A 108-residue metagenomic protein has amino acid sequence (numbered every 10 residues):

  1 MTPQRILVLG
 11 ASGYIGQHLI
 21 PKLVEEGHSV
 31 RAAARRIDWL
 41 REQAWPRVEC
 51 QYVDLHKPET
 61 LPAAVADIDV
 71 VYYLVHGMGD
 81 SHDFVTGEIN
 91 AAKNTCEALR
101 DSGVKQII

Functional and structural regions predicted by a protein language model:
T2-H28: N-terminal Rossmann NAD(P)H-binding glycine-rich loop of SDR-like oxidoreductase domains
P3, G27, I68, V104-K105: A general structural motif
I6-V8, V71, I107: Conserved hydrophobic beta-strands of the Rossmann-like cofactor-binding core in SDR/related NAD(P)H-dependent
R31: Conserved beta-strand positions in the Rossmann-like core of class I SAM-dependent methyltransferases
D38-V104: NAD(P)H-binding glycine-rich loop region in Rossmannoid oxidoreductase-like domains and their noncatalytic homologs
